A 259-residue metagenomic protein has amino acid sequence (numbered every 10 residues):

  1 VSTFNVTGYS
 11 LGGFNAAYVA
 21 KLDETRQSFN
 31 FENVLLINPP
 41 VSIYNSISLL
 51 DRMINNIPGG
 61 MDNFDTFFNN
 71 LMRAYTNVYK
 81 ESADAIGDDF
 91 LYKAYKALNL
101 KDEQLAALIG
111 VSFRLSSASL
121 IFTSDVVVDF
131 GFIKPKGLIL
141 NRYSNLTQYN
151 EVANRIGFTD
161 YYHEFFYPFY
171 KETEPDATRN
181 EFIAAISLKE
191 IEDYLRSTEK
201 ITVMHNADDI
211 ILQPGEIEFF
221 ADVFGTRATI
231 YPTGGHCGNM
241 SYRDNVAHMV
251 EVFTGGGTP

Functional and structural regions predicted by a protein language model:
V1: Alpha/beta-hydrolase active-site loop
V6-G8, I37: Short beta-strand immediately N-terminal to the catalytic nucleophile in serine-hydrolase-like folds
G8-A16: Gly/Ala-rich beta-loop-alpha elbow adjacent to hydrolase catalytic centers
K21-N145: Alpha/beta-hydrolase-fold enzymes
E172-D193: Active-site nucleophile elbow and catalytic-triad environment of alpha/beta-hydrolase enzymes
S197, T202-H205: Short beta-strand/loop motif that positions the catalytic acidic residue of the alpha/beta-hydrolase fold
I210-E216: Conserved alpha/beta-hydrolase "acid-adjacent" motif
Y231-N245: Catalytic histidine-centered segment of alpha/beta-hydrolase-like enzymes
